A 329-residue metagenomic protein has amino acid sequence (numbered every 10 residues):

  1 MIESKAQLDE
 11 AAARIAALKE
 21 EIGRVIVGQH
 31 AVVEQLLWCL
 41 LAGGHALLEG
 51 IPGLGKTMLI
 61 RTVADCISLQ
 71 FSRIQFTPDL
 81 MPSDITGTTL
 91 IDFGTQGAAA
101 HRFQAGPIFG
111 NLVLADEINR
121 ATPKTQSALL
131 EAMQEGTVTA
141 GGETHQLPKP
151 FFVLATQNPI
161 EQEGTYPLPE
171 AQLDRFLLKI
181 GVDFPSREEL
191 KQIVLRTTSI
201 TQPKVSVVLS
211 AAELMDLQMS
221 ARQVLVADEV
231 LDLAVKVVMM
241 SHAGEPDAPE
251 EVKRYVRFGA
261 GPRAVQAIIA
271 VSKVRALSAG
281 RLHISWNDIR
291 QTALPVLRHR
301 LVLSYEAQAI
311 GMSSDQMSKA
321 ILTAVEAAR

Functional and structural regions predicted by a protein language model:
M1-K5, A243-R329: C-terminal engagement/docking regions of AAA+ P-loop ATPases
K5-A12, V25, T165, K179-E251 (+4 more regions): Conserved C-terminal "switch" segment of AAA+ ATPases
D9-L54: Pre-Walker A (pre-P-loop) alpha-helix and adjacent loop at the N terminus of AAA/AAA+ ATPase modules, a conserved
Q35-W38, D92-L114: Conserved alpha-helical scaffold flanking the Walker A/P-loop in AAA+ ATPase domains
L40-P78: Walker A/P-loop
G50, D116-E117, A128: Walker B catalytic acidic pair
I51, I85, T156: P-loop (Walker A) phosphate-binding loop of NTP-binding proteins
D92-Q96, A121-T125, M133-Q223, K273-R275: Canonical AAA+ ATPase core
